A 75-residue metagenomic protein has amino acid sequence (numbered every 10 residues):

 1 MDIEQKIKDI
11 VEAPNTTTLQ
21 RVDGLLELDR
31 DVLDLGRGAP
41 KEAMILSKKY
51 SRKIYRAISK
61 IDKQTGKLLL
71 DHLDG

Functional and structural regions predicted by a protein language model:
M1-G75: Alpha-helical propensity feature that highlights long, continuous alpha-helices across diverse contexts
